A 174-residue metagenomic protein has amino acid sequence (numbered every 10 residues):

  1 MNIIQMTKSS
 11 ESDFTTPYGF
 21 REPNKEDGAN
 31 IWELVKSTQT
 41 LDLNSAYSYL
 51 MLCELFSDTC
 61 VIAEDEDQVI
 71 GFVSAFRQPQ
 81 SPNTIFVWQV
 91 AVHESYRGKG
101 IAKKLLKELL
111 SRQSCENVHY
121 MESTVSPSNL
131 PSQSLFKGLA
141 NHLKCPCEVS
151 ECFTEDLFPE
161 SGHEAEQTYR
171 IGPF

Functional and structural regions predicted by a protein language model:
M1-D13: Short acidic N-proximal helix/loop "leader" segments that mark the beginning of a domain or an inter-domain linker
S12, P17-I31: A short beta-loop-alpha structural element at the N-terminal edge of CoA-dependent acyl/N-acetyltransferase catalytic
E33-N83, W88, H93, F174: Acetyl-CoA-dependent GNAT
Q89-R97, V125-S126: A short, internal acetyl-CoA/4′-phosphopantetheine-binding micro-motif in the GNAT/acyltransferase core
V92, G98-S111, S134: Conserved acetyl-CoA-binding loop-helix of GNAT-fold acetyltransferases
K103, P127-V149: Conserved active-site alpha-helix within GNAT-family acetyltransferase domains
Q113-P127: Conserved GNAT acetyl-CoA-binding A-motif
L143-F174: C-terminal "cap" of GNAT-fold acetyltransferases
